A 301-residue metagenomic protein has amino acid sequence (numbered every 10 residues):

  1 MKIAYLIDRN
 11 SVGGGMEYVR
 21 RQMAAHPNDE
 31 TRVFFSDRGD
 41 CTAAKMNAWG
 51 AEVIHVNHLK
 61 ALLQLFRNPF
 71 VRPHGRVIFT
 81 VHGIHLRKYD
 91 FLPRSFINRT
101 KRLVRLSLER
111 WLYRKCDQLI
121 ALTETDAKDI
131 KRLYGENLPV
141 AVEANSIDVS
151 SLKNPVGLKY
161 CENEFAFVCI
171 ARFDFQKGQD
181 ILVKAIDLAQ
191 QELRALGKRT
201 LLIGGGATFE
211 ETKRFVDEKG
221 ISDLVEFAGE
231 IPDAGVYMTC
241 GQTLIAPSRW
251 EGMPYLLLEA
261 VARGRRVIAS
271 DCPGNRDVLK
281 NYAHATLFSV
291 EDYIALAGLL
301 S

Functional and structural regions predicted by a protein language model:
G14-R21, F165, C169-Q191, A207-E210 (+1 more regions): A conserved mid-protein helix/loop that constitutes part of the nucleotide-sugar donor-binding site
V56-L63, V81-I84: Short His-centered aromatic/hydrophobic patch
T100-L119: Membrane-proximal helix-turn-helix segments that form the acceptor-binding/catalytic region of lipid-linked
R114-L138, I147: A short, active-site helix/loop in glycosyltransferases that binds the activated sugar's phosphate group
K131, V142-N163, V236: Acidic anion/phosphate-binding donor-loop and adjacent secondary structure in glycosyltransferase catalytic cores
E230, R249: Aromatic "clamp/platform" in nucleotide-sugar-dependent glycosyltransferases that forms part of the donor/acceptor
R266-A269: Short hydrophobic beta-strand element within catalytic cores of glycosyltransferases and related nucleotide-activated
N281-Y293, S301: Conserved acidic donor-binding segment of nucleotide-sugar-dependent glycosyltransferases
